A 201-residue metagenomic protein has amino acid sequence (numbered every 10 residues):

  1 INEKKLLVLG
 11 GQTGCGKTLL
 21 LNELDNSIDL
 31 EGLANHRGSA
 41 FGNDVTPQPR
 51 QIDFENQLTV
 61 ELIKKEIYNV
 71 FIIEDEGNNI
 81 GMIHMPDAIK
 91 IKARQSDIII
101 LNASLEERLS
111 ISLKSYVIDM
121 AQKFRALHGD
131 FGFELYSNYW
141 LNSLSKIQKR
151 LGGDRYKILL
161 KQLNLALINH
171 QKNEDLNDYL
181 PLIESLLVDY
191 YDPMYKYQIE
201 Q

Functional and structural regions predicted by a protein language model:
K4, Y68-N69, Q95-S96: A general structural motif
K4-Q12, G42-P49: Flexible, glycine/proline-enriched loop segments at strand-loop-helix junctions that form or flank small-ligand binding
K5-D25: Glycine-rich phosphate-binding P-loop
L7-L9, N26-I28, D97-L101: Hydrophobic/aromatic beta-strand patches that form the interior of the parallel beta-sheet core in alpha/beta enzyme
G14, P47-Q51, N173, N177: Hydrophobic alpha-helical scaffolding
D25-K92: Conserved nucleotide-sensing/catalytic segment adjacent to the nucleotide-binding pocket in NTP-handling enzymes
I91-I98, N102-Q201: Conserved NTP phosphate-binding and transfer environment spanning the P-loop NTPase/kinase superfamily
